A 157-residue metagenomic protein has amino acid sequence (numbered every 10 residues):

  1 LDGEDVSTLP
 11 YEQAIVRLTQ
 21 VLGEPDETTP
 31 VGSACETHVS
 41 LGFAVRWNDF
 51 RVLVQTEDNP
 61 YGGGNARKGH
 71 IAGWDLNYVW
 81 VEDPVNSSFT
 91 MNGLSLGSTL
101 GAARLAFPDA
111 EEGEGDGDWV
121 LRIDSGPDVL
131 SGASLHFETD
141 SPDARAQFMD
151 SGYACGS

Functional and structural regions predicted by a protein language model:
L1-V120, G126-S157: Short helix/turn-capping signatures at newly exposed starts of structured segments
